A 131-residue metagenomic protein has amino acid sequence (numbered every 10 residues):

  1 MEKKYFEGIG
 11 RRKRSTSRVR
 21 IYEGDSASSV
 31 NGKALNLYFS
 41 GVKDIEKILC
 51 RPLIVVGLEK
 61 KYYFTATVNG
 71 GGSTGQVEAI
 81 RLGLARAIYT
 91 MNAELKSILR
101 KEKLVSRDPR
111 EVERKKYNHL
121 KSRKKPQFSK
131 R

Functional and structural regions predicted by a protein language model:
E2-K101: Ribosome large-subunit tunnel/peptidyl-transferase-proximal elements
T74, A85-R131: Basic, glycine/proline-rich low-complexity segments that contact nucleic acids
